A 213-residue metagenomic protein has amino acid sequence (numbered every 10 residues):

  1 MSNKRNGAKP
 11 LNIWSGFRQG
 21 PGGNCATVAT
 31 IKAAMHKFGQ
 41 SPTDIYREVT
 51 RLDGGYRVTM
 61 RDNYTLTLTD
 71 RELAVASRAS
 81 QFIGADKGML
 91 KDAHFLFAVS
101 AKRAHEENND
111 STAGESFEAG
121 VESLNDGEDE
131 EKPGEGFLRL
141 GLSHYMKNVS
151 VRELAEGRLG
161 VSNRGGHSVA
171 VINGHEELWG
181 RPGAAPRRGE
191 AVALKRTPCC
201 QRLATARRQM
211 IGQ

Functional and structural regions predicted by a protein language model:
M1-W14, M210-Q213: Non-catalytic, low-structured ubiquitin/UBL-interacting segments
K4-R5, G55, N63-Y64, A74: Acidic/His-rich structured neighborhood in mature extracellular/periplasmic domains
W14-P21, P42: An amphipathic, hydrophobic-aromatic interaction surface with interspersed Lys/Arg that forms lipid/phosphate-bearing
G20-A33: Active-site nucleophilic cysteine motif
Q40-E48: Surface-exposed patches in mature extracellular/periplasmic domains of secreted proteins
E48-M60: Acidic helix-start/capping segments at beta-turn-to-alpha-helix junctions
T59-T65, L178-A184: Secondary-structure transition/turn motif
Y64-E177, G189-Q213: Predominantly the structural core of cysteine protease catalytic domains
